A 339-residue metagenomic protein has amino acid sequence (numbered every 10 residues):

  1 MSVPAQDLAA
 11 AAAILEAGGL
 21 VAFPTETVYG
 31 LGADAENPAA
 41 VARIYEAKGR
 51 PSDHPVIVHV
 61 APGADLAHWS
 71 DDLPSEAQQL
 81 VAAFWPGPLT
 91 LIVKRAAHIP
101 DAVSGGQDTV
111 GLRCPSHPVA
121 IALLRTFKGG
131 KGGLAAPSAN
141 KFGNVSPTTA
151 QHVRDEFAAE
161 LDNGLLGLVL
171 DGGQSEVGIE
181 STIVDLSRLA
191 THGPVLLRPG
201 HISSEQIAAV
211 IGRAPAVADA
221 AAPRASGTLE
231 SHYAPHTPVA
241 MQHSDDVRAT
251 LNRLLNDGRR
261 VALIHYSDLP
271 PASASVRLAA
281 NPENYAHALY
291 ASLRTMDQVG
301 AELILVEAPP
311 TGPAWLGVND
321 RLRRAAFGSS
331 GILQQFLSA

Functional and structural regions predicted by a protein language model:
M1-A339: Active-site-adjacent structural elements in enzyme catalytic cores
